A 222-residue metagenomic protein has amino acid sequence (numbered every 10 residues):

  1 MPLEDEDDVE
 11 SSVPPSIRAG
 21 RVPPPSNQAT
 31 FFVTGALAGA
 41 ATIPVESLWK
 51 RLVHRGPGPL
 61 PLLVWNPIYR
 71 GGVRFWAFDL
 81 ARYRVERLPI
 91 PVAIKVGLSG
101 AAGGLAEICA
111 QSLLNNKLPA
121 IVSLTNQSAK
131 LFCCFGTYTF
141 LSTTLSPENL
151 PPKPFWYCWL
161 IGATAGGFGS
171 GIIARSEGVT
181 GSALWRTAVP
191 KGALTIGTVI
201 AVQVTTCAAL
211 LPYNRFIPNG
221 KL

Functional and structural regions predicted by a protein language model:
P2-L37, L52-P57, P61, W76-T198 (+1 more regions): Flexible extramembrane linkers and terminal tails adjacent to transmembrane helices in organellar membrane proteins
G39-K50: Alpha-helical transmembrane segments of multi-pass membrane proteins
G58-G71: Interfacial helix-start motif at the membrane-water boundary
